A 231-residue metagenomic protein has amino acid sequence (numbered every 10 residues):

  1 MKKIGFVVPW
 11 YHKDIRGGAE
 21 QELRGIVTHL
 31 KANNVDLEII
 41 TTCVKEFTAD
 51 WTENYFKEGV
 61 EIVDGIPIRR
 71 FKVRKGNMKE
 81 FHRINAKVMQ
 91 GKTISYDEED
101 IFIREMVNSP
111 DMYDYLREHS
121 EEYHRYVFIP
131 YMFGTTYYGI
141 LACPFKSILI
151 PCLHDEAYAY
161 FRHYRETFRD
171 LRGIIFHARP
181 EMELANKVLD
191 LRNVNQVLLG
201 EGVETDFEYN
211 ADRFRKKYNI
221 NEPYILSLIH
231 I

Functional and structural regions predicted by a protein language model:
M1-K72: N-terminal subdomain of nucleotide-sugar transferases
G5, K217-I229: Conserved donor-binding/catalytic core segment of Leloir-type glycosyltransferases
T42-E118: A conserved catalytic-core segment of Leloir-type glycosyltransferases
C43, P180, G202: Carbohydrate-associated surface elements
I101-Y115, Y123-P144: An aromatic- and histidine-rich active-site surface loop
R117, T135-T136, L141-F145, C152-I174 (+2 more regions): Membrane-proximal helix-turn-helix segments that form the acceptor-binding/catalytic region of lipid-linked
H124-V127, G173, Y224: Structural motif
A159-R162, E183-K187, V194-E222: Acidic anion/phosphate-binding donor-loop and adjacent secondary structure in glycosyltransferase catalytic cores
